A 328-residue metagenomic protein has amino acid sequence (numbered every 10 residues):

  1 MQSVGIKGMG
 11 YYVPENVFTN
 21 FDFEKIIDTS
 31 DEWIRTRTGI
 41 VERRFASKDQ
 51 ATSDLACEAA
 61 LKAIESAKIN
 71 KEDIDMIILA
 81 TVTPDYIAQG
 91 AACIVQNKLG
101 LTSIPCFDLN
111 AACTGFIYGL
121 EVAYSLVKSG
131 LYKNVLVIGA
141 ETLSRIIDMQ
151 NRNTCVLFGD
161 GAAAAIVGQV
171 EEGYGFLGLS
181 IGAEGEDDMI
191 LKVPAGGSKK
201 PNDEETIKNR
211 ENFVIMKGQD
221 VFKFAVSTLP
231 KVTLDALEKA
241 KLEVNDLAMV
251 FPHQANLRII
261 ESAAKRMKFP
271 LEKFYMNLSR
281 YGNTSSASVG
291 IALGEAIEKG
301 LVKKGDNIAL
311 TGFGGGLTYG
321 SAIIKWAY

Functional and structural regions predicted by a protein language model:
M1-K48, N151-K223, S227, K231 (+1 more regions): Condensing-enzyme catalytic core mediating Claisen C-C bond formation in acyl metabolism
I6-G8, I34, A63, I74-I77 (+8 more regions): Buried hydrophobic positions in well-ordered alpha/beta secondary-structure cores of metabolic enzymes
K7, A80, N110, V135-E141 (+4 more regions): Short beta-strand segments
I27-T36, Y86-G100, V137-L143, S198-T206 (+1 more regions): Acidic-glycine-rich active-site phosphate/pyrophosphate-binding loop
I40-R44, D73-I78, N97-N110, S144-Q150 (+1 more regions): Glycine/charged-rich beta-loop-alpha catalytic/anionic-binding loops adjacent to active sites
S53, C57-A60, I64, T83-P84 (+7 more regions): Claisen-condensing/thiolase-fold acyl-transfer catalytic domains that form or cleave C-C bonds in fatty acid
E72-A80, V244-H253: Short glycine-rich phosphate-binding loop at a beta-alpha junction
K128-A162: Flexible, glycine-rich active-site loops centered on histidine and acidic residues that chelate a metal or position
